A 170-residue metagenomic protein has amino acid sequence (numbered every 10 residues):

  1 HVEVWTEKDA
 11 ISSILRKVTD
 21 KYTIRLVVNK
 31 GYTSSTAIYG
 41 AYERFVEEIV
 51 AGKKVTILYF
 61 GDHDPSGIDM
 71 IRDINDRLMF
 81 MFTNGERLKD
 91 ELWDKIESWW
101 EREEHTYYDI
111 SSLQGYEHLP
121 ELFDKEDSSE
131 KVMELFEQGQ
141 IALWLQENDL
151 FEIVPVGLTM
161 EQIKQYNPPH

Functional and structural regions predicted by a protein language model:
V2-K17: Active-site cores of enzymes that catalyze phosphoryl transfer or operate on phosphate-rich substrates
E3-W5, K54-S66: Acidic beta-strand-to-loop metal/phosphate-binding motif
A10, G31-A37, G61-M70, Q162: Acidic, metal-coordinating catalytic cores used for nucleic-acid/nucleotide bond scission and strand-transfer chemistry
S13-K17, A37-Y42, G67-D76, Y166-N167: A short acidic (Asp/Glu
V18-A51: Acidic, glycine-rich catalytic loops of TOPRIM or P-loop NTPase phosphate-binding modules used across DNA replication
Y22-I24, A51-V55, N148-V154: Short glycine-/polar-rich loops that comprise or flank the Walker A/P-loop and associated switch/sensor motifs
R72-L88: TOPRIM-like Mg2+-dependent DNA-processing core and adjacent phosphate-binding/basic surface
N84-H170: Activity-critical C-terminal alpha-helical subdomain
